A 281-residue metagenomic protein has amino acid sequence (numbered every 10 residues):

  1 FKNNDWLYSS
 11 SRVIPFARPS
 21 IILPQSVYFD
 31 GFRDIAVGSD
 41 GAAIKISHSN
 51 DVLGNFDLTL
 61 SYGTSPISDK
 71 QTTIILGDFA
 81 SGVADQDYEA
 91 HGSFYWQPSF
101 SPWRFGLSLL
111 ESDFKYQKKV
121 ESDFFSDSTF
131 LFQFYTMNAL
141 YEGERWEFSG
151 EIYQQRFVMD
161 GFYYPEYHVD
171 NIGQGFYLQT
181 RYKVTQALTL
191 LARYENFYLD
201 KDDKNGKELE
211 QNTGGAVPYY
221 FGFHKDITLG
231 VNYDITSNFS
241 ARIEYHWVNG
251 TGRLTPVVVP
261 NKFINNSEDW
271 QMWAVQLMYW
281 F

Functional and structural regions predicted by a protein language model:
F1-S68, Q86, Y95-S101, L191 (+1 more regions): Outer membrane beta-barrel
Y8-I22, I75-G77, Q117, D160-Y163 (+1 more regions): Surface-exposed loop and membrane-interface regions of Gram-negative outer-membrane beta-barrel proteins
F32-I35, L76, S81-D85, Y167-H168 (+1 more regions): Outer-membrane beta-barrel proteins
A42, L58, G92, F105 (+3 more regions): A broad, low-specificity signal marking well-ordered, structured residues that form hydrophobic/aromatic
N55-D57, D69-I75, K118-K119, F162: A short secondary-structure junction signal
T73-K118: Loop-centered beta-sheet repeat module
S108-F281: Outer-membrane beta-barrel pore domains
